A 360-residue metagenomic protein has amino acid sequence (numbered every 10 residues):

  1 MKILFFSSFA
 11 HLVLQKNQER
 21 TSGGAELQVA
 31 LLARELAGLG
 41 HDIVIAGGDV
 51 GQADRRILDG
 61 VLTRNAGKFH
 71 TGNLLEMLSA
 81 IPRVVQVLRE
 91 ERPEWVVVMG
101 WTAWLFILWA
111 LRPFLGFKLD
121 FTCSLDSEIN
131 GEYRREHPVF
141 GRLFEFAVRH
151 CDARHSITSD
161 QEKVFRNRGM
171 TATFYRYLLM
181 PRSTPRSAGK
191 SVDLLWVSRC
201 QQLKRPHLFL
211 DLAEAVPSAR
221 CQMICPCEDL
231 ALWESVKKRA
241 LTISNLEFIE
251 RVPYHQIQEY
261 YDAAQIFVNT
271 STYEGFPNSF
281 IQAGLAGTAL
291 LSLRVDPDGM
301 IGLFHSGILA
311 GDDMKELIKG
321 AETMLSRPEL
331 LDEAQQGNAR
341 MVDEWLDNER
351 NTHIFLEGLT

Functional and structural regions predicted by a protein language model:
L31, V85, H137-R154: Membrane-proximal helix-turn-helix segments that form the acceptor-binding/catalytic region of lipid-linked
V96-L115, C123: An aromatic- and histidine-rich active-site surface loop
V197, R220-E234, E250: Glycosyltransferase donor-sugar binding loop
E234-V252: Nucleotide-activated donor-binding/catalytic signature segment of Leloir-type glycosyltransferases, i.e., the conserved
V252, E259-A264: Short alpha-helical donor nucleotide-sugar binding micro-motif in glycosyltransferases
T272: Aromatic "clamp/platform" in nucleotide-sugar-dependent glycosyltransferases that forms part of the donor/acceptor
A289-L293: Short hydrophobic beta-strand element within catalytic cores of glycosyltransferases and related nucleotide-activated
F304-K315, T323-P328: Conserved acidic donor-binding segment of nucleotide-sugar-dependent glycosyltransferases
